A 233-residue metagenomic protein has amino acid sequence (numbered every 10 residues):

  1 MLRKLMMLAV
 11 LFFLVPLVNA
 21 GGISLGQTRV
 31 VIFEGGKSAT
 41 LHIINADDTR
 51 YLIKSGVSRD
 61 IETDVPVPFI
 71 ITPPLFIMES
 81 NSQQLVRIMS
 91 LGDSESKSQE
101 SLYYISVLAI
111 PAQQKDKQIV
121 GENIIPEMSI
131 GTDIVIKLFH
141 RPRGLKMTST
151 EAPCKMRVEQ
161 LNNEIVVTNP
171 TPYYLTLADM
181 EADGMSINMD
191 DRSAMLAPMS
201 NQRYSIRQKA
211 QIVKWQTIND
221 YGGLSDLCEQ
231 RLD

Functional and structural regions predicted by a protein language model:
L2-L8: Sec-dependent signal peptide recognition, specifically the positively charged N-region followed immediately by
V15-L17: N-terminal signal peptide c-region/cleavage motif recognized by signal peptidases
A20-H42, T148-R157: Beta-sheet-dominated interaction scaffolds and their linkers
A39-I44, I88, Y103-L108, E164-N169: Buried hydrophobic-core signal for structured, non-transmembrane domains
A46-D64, T171-I187: Short acidic, flexible loop segments centered on an aromatic residue
S58, D93-K146, A210-D233: Terminal connector regions
T63-E95, M185-I212: Intrinsically disordered, low-complexity Pro/Gly/Ser/Thr-rich segments with frequent PxxP/GP/PP motifs and embedded
M156-D233: Intrinsically disordered, low-complexity segments enriched in serine, threonine, and glycine
